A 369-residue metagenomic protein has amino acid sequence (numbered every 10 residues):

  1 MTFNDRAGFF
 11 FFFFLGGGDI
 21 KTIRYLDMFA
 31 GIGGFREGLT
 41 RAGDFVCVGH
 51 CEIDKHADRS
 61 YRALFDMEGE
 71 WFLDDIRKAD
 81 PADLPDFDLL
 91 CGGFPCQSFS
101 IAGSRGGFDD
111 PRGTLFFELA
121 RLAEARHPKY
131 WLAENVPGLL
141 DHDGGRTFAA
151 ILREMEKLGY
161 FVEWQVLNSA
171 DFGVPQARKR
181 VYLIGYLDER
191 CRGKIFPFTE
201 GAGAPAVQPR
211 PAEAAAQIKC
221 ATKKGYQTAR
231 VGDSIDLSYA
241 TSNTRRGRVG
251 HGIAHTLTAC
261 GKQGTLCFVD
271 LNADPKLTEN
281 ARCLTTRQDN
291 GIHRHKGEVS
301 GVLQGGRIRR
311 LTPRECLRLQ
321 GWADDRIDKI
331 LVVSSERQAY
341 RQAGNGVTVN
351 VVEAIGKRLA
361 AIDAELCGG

Functional and structural regions predicted by a protein language model:
F3, G8, L158, W164-G369: Class I SAM-dependent DNA methyltransferase catalytic core with a primary bias toward cytosine-5 DNMT/HhaI-like enzymes
F9-L15: Hydrophobic alpha-helical signal peptides and transmembrane signal-/tail-anchor segments that drive secretory-pathway
G17-G18, G144, L257, L284: Low-complexity, intrinsically disordered or weakly predicted helical/coil tracts enriched in serine/threonine
G18-Y130, V136-E156: Core alpha/beta nucleotide-donor-binding catalytic domains of modification enzymes
L39, F45-C47, E70-L73, D88 (+8 more regions): A generic, residue-level signal for flexible/boundary positions that often mark functional hotspots
H50-C51, E134, V166, V351: Short loop/turn and capping residues at structural boundaries
S98-I101, L132, I330-R337: Short glycine/proline-rich turn/loop motifs
Y130-V136, Q165, V333: Short beta-strands and strand-loop turn motifs
